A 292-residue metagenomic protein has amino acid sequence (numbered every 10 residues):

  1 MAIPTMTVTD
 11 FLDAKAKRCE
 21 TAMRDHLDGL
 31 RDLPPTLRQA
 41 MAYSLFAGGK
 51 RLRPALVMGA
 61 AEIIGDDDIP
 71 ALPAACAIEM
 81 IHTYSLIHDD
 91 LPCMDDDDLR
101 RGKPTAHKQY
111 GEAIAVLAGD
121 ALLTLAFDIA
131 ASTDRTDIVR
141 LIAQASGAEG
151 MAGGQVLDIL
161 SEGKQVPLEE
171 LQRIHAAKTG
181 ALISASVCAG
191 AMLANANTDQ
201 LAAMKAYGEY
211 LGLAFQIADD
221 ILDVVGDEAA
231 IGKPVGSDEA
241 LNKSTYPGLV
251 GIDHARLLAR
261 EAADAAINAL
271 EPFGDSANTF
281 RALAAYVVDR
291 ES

Functional and structural regions predicted by a protein language model:
M1-D28: N-terminal amphipathic/basic leader segments beginning at the initiator methionine
L27, R31-N268, N278-V288: Mg2+-dependent prenyl diphosphate-binding active-site environment of isoprenoid biosynthetic enzymes
